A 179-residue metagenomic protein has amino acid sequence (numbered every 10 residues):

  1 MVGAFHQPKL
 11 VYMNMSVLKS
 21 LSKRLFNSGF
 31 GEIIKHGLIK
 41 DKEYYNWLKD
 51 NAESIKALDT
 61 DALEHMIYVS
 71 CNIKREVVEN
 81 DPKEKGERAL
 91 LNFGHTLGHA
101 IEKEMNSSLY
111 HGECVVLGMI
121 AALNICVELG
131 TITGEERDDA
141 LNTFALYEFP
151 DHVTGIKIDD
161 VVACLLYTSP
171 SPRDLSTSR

Functional and structural regions predicted by a protein language model:
M1-E53: A glycine/threonine-rich phosphate-anchoring loop and its flanking beta-alpha core in nucleotide/phosphate-binding
V2, V11, I34, I67 (+2 more regions): Hydrophobic aliphatic residue packing
N46, D50-D159: Active-site segments that bind and position negatively charged phosphate/pyrophosphate groups
V162-L166: Acidic, His/Gly-rich catalytic cores of divalent-metal-dependent hydrolytic chemistry
Y167-D174: Conserved small/polar residues in nucleotide/adenosyl-binding loops
